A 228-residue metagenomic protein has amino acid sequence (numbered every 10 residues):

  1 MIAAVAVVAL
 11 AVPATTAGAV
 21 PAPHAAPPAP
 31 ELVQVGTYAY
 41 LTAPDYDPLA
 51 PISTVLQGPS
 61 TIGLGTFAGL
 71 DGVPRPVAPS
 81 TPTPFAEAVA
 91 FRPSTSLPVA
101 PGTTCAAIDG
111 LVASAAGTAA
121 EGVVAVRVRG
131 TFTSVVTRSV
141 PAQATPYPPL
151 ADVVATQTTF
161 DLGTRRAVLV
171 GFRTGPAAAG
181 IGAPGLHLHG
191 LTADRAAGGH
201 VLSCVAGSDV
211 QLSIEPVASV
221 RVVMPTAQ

Functional and structural regions predicted by a protein language model:
M1-A19: Secretory targeting and sorting signals
V20-V33: N-terminal low-complexity, Pro/Thr/Ser-rich intrinsically disordered segments that act as propeptides or flexible
E31-F91: N-terminal low-complexity or amphipathic/hydrophobic leaders
T66, G175-A178, L188, A206-I214: Small-residue-enriched, tightly packed secondary-structure blocks
A68-T133: N-terminal, charged amphipathic alpha-helical interaction modules
G110-G171, A179-I181: Long, positively charged binding patches that form subdomain-scale interaction surfaces for polyanionic ligands
A183-L191: Histidine-centered divalent-metal-coordination microenvironment in nucleic-acid enzymes
T192-Q228: A hydrophobic, small-residue-rich beta->alpha segment in the mid-to-C-terminal subdomain of diverse proteins
